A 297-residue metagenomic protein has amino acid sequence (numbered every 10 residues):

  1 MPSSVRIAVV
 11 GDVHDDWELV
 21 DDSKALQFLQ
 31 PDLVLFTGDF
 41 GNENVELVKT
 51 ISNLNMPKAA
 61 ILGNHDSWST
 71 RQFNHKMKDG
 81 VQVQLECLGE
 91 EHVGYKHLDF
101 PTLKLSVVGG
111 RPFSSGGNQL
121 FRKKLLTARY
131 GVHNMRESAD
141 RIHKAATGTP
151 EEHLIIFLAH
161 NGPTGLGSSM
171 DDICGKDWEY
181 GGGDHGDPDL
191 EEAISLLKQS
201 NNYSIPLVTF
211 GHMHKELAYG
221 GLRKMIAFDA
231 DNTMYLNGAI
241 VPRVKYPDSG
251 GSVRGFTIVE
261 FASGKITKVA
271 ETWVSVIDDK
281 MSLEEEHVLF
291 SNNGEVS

Functional and structural regions predicted by a protein language model:
M1-A59, S67-K76: N-terminal active-site segment of His-dependent metallophosphoesterases
M1-A8, K96-G109, S114-Q119, P150-I155 (+2 more regions): Beta-strand-turn-beta hairpins that frame and shape the catalytic cleft of phosphate-ester-processing enzymes
P2, E152-S204: Active-site-proximal segments of metal-dependent phosphoesterases and phosphodiesterases across multiple
P2-S4, P101, L196, S204 (+1 more regions): Binuclear metal-dependent phosphoesterase catalytic core
V9-D12, L33-D39, K58-H65, V93 (+4 more regions): Active-site neighborhood of phospho(di)ester-bond hydrolases with catalytic His/Asp-centered motifs
H14-V20, G41-V45, H65-Q72, D99 (+4 more regions): Active-site environment of divalent metal-dependent phosphoester hydrolases
T70-L98: Glycine/small-residue-rich loop that forms an oxyanion/phosphate-binding "nest" at active or ligand-binding sites
P101-L154, Y180-G186: Binuclear metal-dependent hydrolase catalytic cores centered on His/Asp/Glu-rich metal-binding motifs
